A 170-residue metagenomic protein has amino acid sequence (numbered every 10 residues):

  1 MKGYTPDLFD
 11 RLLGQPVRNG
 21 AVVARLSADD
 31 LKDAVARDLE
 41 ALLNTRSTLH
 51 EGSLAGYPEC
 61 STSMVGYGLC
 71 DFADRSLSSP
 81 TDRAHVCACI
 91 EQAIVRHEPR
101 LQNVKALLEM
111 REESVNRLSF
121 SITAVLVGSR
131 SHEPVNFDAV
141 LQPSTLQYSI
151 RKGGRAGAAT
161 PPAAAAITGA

Functional and structural regions predicted by a protein language model:
M1-S78, L126-A170: Immediate N-terminus of the mature polypeptide
G56, V95, E112-E113, V125-V127: Intrinsically disordered, low-complexity segments enriched in polar/charged residues with Gly/Pro, especially when
G66-R96, R100-M110: Acidic, low-complexity glycine/serine/threonine-rich segments
A84-V86, T123, A156: A generic membrane alpha-helix/interface feature
K105, S119-T123, N136-D138: Beta-strand secondary-structure signal
E109-F120: Beta-rich nucleic-acid/ligand-interaction surfaces
